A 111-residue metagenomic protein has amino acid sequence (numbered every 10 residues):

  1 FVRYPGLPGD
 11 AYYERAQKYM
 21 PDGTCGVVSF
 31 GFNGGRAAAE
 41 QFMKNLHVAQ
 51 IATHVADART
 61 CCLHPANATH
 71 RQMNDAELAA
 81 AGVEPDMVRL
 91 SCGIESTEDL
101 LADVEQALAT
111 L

Functional and structural regions predicted by a protein language model:
F1-H47, T53-R59, M73-A79: Conserved small-domain helix->loop->beta segment predominantly found in fold-type I
K44, T60-L111: PLP-dependent enzyme catalytic core of the Aspartate aminotransferase-like
A49, T53-V55, S91, L111: Generic detector of bulky aromatic hydrophobic side chains
